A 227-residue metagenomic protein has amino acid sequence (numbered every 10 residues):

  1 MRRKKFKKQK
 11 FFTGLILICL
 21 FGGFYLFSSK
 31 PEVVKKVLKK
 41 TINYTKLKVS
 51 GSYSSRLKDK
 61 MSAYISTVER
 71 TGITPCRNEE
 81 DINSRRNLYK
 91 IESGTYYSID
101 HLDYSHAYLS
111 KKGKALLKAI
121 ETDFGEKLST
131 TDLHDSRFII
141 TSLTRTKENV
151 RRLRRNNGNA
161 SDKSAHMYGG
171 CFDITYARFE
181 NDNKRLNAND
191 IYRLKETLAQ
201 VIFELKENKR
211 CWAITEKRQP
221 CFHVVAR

Functional and structural regions predicted by a protein language model:
R2-I18: N-terminal Sec-pathway targeting helices
F21-S129, K217, V225-R227: Extracytoplasmic cell-surface/polysaccharide-interacting catalytic and binding patches
L109-L116, I120, H134, N149 (+1 more regions): Stable alpha-helical elements in mature extracytoplasmic
L116-T131, N156-N159, A177, Q200-N208: Structured segments of extracytoplasmic/periplasmic soluble domains in secreted or envelope-associated proteins
L133-V150: Acidic helix-start/capping segments at beta-turn-to-alpha-helix junctions
K147-D162: Charged, often glycine-rich, active-site loop that binds/positions anionic groups
S161-R227: Catalytic cores and adjacent binding grooves of peptidoglycan-active enzymes
